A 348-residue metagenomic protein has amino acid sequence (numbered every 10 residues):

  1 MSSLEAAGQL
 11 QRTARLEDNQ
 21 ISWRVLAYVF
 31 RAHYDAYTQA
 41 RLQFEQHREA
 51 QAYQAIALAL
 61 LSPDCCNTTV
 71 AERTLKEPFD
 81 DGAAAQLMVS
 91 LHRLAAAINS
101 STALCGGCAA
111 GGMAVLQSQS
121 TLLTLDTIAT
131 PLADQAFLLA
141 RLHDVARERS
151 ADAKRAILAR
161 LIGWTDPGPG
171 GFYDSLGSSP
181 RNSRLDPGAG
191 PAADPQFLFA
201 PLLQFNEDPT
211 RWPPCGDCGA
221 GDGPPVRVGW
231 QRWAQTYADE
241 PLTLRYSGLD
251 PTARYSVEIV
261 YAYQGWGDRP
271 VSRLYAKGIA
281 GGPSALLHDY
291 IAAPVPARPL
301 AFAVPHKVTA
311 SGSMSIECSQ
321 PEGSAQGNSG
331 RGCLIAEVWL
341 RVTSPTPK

Functional and structural regions predicted by a protein language model:
M1-L249: Catalytic domains of carbohydrate-active enzymes that cleave complex glycans
E240-L242, L249-W266: A short beta-strand element within beta-rich, extracytoplasmic domains of secreted/secretory-pathway proteins
T243-R254, F302-A310: Extracellular and analogous surface-interaction loops
R254-V260, S315-E317, W339-R341: Residues within well-ordered beta-strands of beta-sheet-rich folds
W266-P283: Short, surface-exposed beta-strand/strand-loop-strand elements in extracellular ectodomains
G281-A310: Extracellular carbohydrate recognition and processing domains and analogous Trp-centered ligand-binding platforms
H306-Q320: Noncatalytic modules at the cell exterior or secretory-pathway interfaces, chiefly beta-strand-rich lectin/adhesion
E317-R331: Short beta-strand-plus-loop segments that form exposed binding edges in beta-rich domains
